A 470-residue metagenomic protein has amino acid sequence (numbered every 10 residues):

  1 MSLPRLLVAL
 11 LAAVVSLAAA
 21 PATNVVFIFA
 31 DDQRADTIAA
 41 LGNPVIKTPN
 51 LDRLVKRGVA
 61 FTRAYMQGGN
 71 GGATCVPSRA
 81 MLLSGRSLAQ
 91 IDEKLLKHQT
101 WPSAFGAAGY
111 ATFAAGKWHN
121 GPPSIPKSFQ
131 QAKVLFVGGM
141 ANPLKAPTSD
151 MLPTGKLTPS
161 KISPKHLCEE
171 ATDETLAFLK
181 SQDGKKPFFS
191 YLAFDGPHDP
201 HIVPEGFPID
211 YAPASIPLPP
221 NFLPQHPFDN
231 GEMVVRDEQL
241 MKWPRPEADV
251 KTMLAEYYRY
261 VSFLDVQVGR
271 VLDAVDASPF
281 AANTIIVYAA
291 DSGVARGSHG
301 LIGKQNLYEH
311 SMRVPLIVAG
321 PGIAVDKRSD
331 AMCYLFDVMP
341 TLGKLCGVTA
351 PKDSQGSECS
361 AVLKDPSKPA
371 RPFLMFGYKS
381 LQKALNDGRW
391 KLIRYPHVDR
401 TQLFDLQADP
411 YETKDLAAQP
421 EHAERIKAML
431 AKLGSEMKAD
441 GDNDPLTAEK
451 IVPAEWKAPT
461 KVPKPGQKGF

Functional and structural regions predicted by a protein language model:
M1-L3: N-terminal secretory signal peptides that target proteins for export/translocation
R5-S16: Bacterial N-terminal signal peptides
V14, A18-P396, R400-T401, P410-A431 (+3 more regions): Formylglycine-dependent sulfatase
Q407: Residues forming the ATP-binding cleft of Hanks-type serine/threonine protein kinase domains
K438-D442: Short arginine-rich
